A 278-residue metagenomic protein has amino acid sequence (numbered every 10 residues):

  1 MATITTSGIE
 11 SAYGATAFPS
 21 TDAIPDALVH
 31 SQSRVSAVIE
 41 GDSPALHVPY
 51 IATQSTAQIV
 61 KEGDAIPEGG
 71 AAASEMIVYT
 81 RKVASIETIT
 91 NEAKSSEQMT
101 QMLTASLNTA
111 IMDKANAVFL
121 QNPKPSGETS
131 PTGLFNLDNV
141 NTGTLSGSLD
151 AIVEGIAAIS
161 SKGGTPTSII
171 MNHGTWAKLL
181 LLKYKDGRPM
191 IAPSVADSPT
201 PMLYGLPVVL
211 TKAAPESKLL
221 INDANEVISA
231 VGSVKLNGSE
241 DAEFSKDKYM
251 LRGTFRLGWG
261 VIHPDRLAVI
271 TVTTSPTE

Functional and structural regions predicted by a protein language model:
M1-I39, G238-E278: Protruding loop/beta-arch "assembly-hinge" segments enriched in small, turn-prone residues
A2-V83, D150: Assembly/oligomerization interface modules of large self-assembling protein complexes
T16-S31, M99-L107, I111, A115 (+2 more regions): Short, Φ-rich (hydrophobic/aromatic) sequence segments
D42, F135-F255, P276-E278: Extended oligomerization regions of viral-like shell subunits
L46, Y50, V83-T88, D138 (+2 more regions): Short amphipathic
Q54-T56, A93, D113, A177 (+2 more regions): Short loop/turn segments at secondary-structure transitions that flank enzyme active sites
T56-I59, E97-Q98, K178-L180, A230 (+1 more regions): Short helix/loop capping segments that flank catalytic or ligand/cofactor-binding pockets
K82-S161, V269-E278: Alpha-helical scaffold segments that mediate packing/assembly in large oligomeric complexes
